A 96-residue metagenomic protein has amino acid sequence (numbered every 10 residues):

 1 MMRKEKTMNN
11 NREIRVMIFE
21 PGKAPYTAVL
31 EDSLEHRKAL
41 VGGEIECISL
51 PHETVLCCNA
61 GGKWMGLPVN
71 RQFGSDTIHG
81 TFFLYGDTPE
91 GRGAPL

Functional and structural regions predicted by a protein language model:
M2, N9-L96: Domain-length accessory/inserted modules outside core catalytic folds
